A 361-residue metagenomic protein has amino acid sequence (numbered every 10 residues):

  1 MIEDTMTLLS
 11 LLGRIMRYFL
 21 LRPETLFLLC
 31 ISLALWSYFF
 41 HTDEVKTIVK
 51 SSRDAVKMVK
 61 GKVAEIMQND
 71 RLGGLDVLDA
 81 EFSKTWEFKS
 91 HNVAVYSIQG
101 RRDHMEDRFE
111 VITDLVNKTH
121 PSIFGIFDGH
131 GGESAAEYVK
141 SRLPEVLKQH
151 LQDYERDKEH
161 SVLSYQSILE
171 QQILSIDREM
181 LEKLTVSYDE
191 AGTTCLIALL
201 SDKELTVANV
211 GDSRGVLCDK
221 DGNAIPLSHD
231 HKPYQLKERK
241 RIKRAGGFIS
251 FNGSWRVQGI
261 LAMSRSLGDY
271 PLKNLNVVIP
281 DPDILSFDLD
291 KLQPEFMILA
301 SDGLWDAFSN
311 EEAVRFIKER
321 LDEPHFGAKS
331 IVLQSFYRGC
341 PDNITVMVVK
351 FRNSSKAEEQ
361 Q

Functional and structural regions predicted by a protein language model:
M1-Q361: PP2C/PPM-type serine/threonine phosphatase catalytic domain
